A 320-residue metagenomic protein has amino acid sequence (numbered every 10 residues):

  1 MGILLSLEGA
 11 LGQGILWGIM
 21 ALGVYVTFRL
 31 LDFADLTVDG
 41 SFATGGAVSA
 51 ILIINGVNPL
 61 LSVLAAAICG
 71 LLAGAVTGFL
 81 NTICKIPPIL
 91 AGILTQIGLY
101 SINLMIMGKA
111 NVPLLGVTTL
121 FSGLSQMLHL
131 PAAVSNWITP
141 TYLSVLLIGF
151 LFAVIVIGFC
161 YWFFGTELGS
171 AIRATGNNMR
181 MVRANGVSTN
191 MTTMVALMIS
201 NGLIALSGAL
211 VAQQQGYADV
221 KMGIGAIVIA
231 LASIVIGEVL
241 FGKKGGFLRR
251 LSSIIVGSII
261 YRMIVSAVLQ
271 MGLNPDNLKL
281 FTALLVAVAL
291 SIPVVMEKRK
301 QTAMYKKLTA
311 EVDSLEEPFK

Functional and structural regions predicted by a protein language model:
M1-M20, V48, N55-L61, N136-L143 (+2 more regions): Membrane-interfacial amphipathic/re-entrant helices at transmembrane-helix boundaries
Q13, I89, V145-G149, T193 (+2 more regions): Loop-to-transmembrane alpha-helix initiation sites
F28-I83, G108, V134-N136, K244 (+1 more regions): Membrane-embedded helix boundary and interhelical linker motif in transport proteins
V57-I97, I102, V154, V256-G257 (+1 more regions): Alpha-helical transmembrane segments within multi-pass membrane transporters and channels
A73, T141-M222, I227: Helix-loop-helix "hairpin" substructures at the membrane interface of multi-pass membrane proteins
P88, G92-G165, V195, V220 (+3 more regions): Transmembrane helix-bundle core of multi-pass membrane transporters and related energy-transducing complexes
N177-A184, S188-M191, K244, I264-K320: Cytosolic-side transmembrane-helix boundaries in multi-pass membrane proteins
N201-L280: Transmembrane alpha-helical segments in multi-pass inner-membrane proteins
